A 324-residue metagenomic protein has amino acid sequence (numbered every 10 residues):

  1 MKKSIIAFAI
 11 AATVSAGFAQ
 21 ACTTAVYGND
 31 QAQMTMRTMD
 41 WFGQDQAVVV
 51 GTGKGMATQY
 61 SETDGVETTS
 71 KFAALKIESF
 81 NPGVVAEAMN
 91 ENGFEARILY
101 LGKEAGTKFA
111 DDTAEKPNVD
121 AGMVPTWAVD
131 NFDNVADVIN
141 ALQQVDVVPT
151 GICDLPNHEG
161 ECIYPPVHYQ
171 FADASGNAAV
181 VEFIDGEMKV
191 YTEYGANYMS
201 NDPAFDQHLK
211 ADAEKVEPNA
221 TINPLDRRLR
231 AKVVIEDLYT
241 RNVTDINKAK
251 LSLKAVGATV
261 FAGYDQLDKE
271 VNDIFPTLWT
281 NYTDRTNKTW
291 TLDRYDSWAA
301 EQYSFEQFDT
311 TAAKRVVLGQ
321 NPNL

Functional and structural regions predicted by a protein language model:
M1-A21: Gram-negative bacterial Sec-dependent N-terminal signal peptides
Q20-M34, F42, T58, T150-V167 (+2 more regions): C-terminus-biased signal that marks the final domain/tail of proteins
C22-T113, N323: A contiguous strand-loop segment
W41-G43, G102-E104, G186-M188, D296-A300: Short, surface-exposed beta-strand-loop junctions and turns on beta-sheet-rich folds
Q44-V50, G106-D111, V190-Y194, N201-D202 (+1 more regions): A short, polar/proline- and glycine-enriched secondary-structure boundary/capping micro-motif
V50-E67, A105-V148, A312-P322: Compact, glycine/acidic-enriched structural inserts
N90-N92, V129-D137, N242-I246, R285-N287: A short, structured loop/turn motif at beta-sheet edges
F94-L99, K108-G122, L142-Y198: Acidic/His-rich structured neighborhood in mature extracellular/periplasmic domains
